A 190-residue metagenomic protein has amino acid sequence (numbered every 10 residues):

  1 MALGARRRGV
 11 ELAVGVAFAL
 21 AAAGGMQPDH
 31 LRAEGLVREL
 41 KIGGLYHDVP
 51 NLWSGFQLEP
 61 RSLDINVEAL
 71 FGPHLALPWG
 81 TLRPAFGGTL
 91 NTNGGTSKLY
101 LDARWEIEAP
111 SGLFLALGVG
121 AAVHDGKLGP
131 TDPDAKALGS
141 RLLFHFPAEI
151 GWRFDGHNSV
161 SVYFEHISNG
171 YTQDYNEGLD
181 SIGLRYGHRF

Functional and structural regions predicted by a protein language model:
M1-G35: Cleavable N-terminal export/targeting peptides
M26-V37, G72-L82, E108-F114, H157: Short loop/turn motifs that connect adjacent beta-strands in outer-membrane beta-barrel proteins
R38-I42, L82-F86, L113-V119, V160-V162 (+1 more regions): Transmembrane beta-strands of outer-membrane beta-barrel proteins
L40-S54, G80-T92, F164-S168: Transmembrane beta-strand segments that form the barrel wall of outer-membrane beta-barrel proteins
G44-V49, L58, A116-P147, G151 (+1 more regions): Outer-membrane beta-barrel translocator/channel fold
S54-L63, G88-L99, A109-S111, Y171-E177: Solvent-exposed loop/turn segments connecting transmembrane beta-strands in outer-membrane beta-barrel proteins
A69-P73, W105-I107, W152, H188: Residue-level signature of outer-membrane beta-barrel architecture
G178-F190: Outer-membrane beta-barrel "beta-signal"
